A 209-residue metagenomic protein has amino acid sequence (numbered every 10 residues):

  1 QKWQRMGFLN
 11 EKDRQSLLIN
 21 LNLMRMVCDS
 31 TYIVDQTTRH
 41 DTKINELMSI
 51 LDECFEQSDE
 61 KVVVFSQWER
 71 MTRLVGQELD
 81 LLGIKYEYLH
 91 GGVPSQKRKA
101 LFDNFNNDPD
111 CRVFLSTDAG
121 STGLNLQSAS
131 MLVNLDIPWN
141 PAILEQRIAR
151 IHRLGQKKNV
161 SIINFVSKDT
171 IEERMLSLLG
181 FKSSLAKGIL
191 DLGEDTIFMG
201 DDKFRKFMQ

Functional and structural regions predicted by a protein language model:
Q1, K97, R112-M199: SF2 helicase/translocase ATPase core recognition
W3-F114, D118-T122, G193-Q209: Conserved Helicase C-terminal RecA-like lobe
